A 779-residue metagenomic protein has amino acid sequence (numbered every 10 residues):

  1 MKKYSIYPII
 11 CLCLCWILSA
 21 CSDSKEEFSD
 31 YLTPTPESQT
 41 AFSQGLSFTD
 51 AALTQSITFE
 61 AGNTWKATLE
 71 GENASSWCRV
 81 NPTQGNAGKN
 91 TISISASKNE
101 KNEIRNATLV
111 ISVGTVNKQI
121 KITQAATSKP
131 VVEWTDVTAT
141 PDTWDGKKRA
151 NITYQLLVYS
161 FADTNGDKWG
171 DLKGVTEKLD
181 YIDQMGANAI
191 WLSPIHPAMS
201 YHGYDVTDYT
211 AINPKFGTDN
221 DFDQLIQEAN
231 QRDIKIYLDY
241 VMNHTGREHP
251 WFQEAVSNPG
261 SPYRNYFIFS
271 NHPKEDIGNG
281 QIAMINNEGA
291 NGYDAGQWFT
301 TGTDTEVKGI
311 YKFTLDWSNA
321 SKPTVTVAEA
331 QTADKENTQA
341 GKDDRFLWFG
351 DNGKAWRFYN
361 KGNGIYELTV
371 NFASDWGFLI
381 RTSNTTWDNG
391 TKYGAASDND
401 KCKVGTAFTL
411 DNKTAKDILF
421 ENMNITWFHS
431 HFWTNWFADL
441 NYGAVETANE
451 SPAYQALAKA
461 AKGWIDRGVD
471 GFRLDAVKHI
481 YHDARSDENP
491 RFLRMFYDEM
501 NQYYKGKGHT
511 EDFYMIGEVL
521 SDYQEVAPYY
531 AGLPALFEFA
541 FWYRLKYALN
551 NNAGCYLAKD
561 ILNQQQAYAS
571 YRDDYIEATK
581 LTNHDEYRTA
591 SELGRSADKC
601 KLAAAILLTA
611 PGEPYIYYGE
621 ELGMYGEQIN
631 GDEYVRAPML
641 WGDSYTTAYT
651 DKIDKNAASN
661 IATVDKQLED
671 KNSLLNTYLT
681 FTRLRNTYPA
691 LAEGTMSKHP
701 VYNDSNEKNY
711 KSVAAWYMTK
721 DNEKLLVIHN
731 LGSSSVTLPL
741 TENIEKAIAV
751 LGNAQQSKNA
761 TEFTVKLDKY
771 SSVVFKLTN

Functional and structural regions predicted by a protein language model:
W16-S43, Q119-T135: Bacterial Sec-dependent N-terminal signal peptides
Y31, E60-S93: Surface-exposed binding patches on compact interaction domains or structured appendages
E103-G114: A short beta-strand micro-motif common to beta-rich folds, especially ectodomain repeats
V132-D136, I226-Q227, I234, H244 (+16 more regions): Active-site-proximal helices and loops of the catalytic beta/alpha 8
V132-I310, D316-T324, I380, L419-N449 (+3 more regions): Acidic/aromatic-lined carbohydrate-recognition and catalytic surfaces of CAZymes acting on diverse glycans
W298-T303, T326-D375, S383-G405: Aromatic-rich carbohydrate-binding modules that target alpha-glucans
G506-H509, K580-N583, G594-S735: Loop/helix patches that line or flank the sugar-binding groove of alpha-linked glycan CAZymes
A760-N779: C-terminal beta-strand-rich structural cap/linker in extracellular carbohydrate-active enzymes
